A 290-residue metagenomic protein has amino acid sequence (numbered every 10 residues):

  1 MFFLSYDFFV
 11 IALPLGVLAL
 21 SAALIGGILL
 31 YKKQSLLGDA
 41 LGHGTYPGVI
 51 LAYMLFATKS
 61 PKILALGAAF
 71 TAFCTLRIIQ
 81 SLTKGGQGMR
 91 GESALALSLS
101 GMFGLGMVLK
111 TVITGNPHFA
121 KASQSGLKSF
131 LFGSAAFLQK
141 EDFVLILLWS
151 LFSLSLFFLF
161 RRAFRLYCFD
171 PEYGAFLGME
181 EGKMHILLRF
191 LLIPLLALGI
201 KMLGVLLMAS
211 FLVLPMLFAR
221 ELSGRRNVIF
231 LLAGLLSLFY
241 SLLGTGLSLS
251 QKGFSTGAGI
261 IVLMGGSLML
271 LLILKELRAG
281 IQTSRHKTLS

Functional and structural regions predicted by a protein language model:
M1-S21: Membrane-interfacial amphipathic/re-entrant helices at transmembrane-helix boundaries
A12-V17, K62-F70, A94-L97, F143-L148 (+3 more regions): Hydrophobic alpha-helical transmembrane segments
G27-G42, G48-A120, A219-L231, L247-G253: Short loop segments and helix-boundary regions at transmembrane helix junctions of multi-pass inner-membrane proteins
L95-F157: Transmembrane helix-bundle core of multi-pass membrane transporters and related energy-transducing complexes
A120-K121, F132-A135, S241-L270: C-terminal binding/interaction regions
Q139-L214: Helix-loop-helix "hairpin" substructures at the membrane interface of multi-pass membrane proteins
K201-M202, L206-T256: Transmembrane alpha-helical segments in multi-pass inner-membrane proteins
G257-S290: Cytosolic-side transmembrane-helix boundaries in multi-pass membrane proteins
